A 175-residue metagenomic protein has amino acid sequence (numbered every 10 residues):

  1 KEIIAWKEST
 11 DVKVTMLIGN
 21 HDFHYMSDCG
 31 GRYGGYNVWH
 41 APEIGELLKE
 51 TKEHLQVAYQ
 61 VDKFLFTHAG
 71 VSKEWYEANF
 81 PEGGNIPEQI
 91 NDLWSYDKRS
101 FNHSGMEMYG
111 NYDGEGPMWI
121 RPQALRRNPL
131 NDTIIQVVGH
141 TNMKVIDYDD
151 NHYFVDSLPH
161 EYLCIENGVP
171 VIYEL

Functional and structural regions predicted by a protein language model:
K1-L47: Core catalytic region of metal-dependent phosphoesterases/phosphodiesterases, especially metallo-beta-lactamase-like
I4-S9, V57-Q60, R126-L130, V145-D147: A short acidic-Thr-Gly-centered motif at the start of a beta-strand
V14, F64, H152: Short, conserved active-site loop motifs that form the nucleotide-linked donor/cofactor pocket
N20-H21, H68, V137-N142: Histidine-centered divalent metal-coordination motifs
Y25-G30, A69-V71, W75-A78, D147-D150: A short acidic (Asp/Glu
W39-P42, Q56-N128: Active-site-proximal loop/helix segment associated with metal-binding centers of metalloenzymes
H40-E53, D97, N151-V155: Short, solvent-exposed secondary-structure boundary motifs
M118-L175: Conserved beta-sheet core of the metallophosphoesterase superfamily
